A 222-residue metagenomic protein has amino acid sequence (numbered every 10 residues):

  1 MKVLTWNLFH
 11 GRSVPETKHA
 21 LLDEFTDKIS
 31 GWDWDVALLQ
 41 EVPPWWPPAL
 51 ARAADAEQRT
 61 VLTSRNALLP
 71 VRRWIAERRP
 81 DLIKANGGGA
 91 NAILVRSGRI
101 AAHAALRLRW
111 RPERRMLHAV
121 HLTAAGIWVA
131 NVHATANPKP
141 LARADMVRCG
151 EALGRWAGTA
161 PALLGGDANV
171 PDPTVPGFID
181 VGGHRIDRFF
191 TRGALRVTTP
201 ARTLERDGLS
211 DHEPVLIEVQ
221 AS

Functional and structural regions predicted by a protein language model:
M1-A54, T60-I75, Q220-S222: N-terminal, active-site-proximal structural segment of metallo-dependent hydrolase catalytic domains
M1-V14, A104, A119, G126-A136: Active-site-proximal beta-strand elements of phosphoester/diester hydrolases
T5, N91-I93, A105, L117-H121 (+3 more regions): Conserved hydrophobic/aromatic beta-strand scaffold that supports enzyme active sites
W6-L8, V42, V132-A134, G166-N169 (+1 more regions): Active-site metal-binding loops of divalent metal-dependent hydrolases
K18-L22, R143-G150: Charged helix-capping and loop-helix junction motifs
D35-L39, N131, L163-G165: Short catalytic-loop micro-motif centered on adjacent basic/acidic residues
V42-A125, L204: Structured beta-strand-rich core segments of catalytic domains in phosphoester-bond hydrolases
R99-P112, P140, A144, E151-L163 (+1 more regions): Metal-dependent phosphoester-hydrolase catalytic domains
